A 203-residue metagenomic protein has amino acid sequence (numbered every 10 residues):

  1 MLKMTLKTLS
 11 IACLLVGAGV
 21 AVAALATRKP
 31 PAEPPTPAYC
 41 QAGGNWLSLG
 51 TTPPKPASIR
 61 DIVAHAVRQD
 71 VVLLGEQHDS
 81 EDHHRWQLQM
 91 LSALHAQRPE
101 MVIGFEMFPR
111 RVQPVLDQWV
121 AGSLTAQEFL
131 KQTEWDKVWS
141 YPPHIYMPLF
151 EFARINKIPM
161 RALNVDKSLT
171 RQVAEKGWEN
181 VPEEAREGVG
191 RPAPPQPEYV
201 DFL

Functional and structural regions predicted by a protein language model:
M1-L14: N-terminal Sec-pathway targeting helices
G17, V22-Q69: N- or domain-start disorder-to-order transition segments that initiate the globular core
Q41-G43, A66-G75, E128-E134: Acidic/histidine-rich, surface-exposed loop or edge segments in extracytoplasmic proteins
P54, I59-A96: Zymogen propeptides
V67, S92-P99, E151-I158: Sec-exported extracytoplasmic/periplasmic mature domains
G75-Q77, F105-F108, L163-D166: Active-site-proximal beta-strand/loop segments in catalytic clefts of secreted hydrolases
S80-R85, A93-H95, E100-G104, R110-V120: Membrane-embedded segments
V102, P114-L203: A substrate-binding/cap region within the structured catalytic cores of diverse enzymes
